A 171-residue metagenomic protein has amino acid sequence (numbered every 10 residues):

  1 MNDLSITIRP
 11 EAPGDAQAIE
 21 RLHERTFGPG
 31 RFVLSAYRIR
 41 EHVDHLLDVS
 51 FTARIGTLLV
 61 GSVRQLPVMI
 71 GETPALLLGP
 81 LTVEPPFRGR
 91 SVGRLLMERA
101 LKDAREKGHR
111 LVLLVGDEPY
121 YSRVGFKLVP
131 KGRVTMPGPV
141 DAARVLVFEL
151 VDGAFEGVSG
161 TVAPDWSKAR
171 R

Functional and structural regions predicted by a protein language model:
I6-I19: A short beta-loop-alpha structural element at the N-terminal edge of CoA-dependent acyl/N-acetyltransferase catalytic
A16, E24-P67: Active-site rim helix/loop that mediates acceptor-substrate recognition in acyltransferases
G56-T57, P86, E149-A154: Short loop segments at secondary-structure junctions
L58, E84-L95, E106-K107, R123-V124: Conserved glycine-rich acetyl-CoA-binding loop
V68-L78, R88: A conserved beta-turn-beta hairpin within the catalytic core of GNAT-like acetyltransferases that forms part
L78, V83, G89-K102, L114: Conserved acetyl-CoA-binding loop-helix of GNAT-fold acetyltransferases
E106-R110, V115-D141: Conserved active-site alpha-helix within GNAT-family acetyltransferase domains
T135-R171: C-terminal "cap" of GNAT-fold acetyltransferases
